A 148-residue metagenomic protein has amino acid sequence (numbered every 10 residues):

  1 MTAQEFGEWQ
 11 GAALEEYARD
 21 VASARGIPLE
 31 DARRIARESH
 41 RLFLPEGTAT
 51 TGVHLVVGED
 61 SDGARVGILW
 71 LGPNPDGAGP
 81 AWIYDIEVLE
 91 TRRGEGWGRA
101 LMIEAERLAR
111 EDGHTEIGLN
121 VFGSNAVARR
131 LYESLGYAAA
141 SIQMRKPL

Functional and structural regions predicted by a protein language model:
A3-L89, E104, L108, A139-L148: Acetyl-CoA-dependent GNAT
A81, H114, A126-V127: Residue-level signal for the short linker/turn that defines the boundary of a DNA-recognition helix
I83-I86, I117-V121: Conserved hydrophobic beta-strand within the GNAT/NAT acetyltransferase core sheet that lines the active-site cleft
D85-V88, G94-E111, R130-S134: Conserved acetyl-CoA-binding loop-helix of GNAT-fold acetyltransferases
R99-I103, G123-S141, K146-L148: Conserved active-site alpha-helix within GNAT-family acetyltransferase domains
T115-E116, A138: Residue-level detector of anion-binding/catalytic polar loops
